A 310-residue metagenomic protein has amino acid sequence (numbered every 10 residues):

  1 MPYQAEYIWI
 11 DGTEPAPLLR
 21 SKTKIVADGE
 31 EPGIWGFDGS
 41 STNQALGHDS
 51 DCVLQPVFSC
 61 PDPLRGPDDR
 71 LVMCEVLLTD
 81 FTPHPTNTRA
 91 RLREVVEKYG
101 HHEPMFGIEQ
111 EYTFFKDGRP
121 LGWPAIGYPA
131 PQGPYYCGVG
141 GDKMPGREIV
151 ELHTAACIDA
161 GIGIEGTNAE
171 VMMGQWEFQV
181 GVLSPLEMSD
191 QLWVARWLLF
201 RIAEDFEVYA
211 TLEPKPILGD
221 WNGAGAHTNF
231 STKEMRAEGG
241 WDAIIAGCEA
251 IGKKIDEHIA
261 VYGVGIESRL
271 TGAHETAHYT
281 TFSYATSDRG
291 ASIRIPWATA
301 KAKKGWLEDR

Functional and structural regions predicted by a protein language model:
M1-R310: Glycine-rich, acidic/polar active-site loops that bind/position phosphate-bearing ligands
